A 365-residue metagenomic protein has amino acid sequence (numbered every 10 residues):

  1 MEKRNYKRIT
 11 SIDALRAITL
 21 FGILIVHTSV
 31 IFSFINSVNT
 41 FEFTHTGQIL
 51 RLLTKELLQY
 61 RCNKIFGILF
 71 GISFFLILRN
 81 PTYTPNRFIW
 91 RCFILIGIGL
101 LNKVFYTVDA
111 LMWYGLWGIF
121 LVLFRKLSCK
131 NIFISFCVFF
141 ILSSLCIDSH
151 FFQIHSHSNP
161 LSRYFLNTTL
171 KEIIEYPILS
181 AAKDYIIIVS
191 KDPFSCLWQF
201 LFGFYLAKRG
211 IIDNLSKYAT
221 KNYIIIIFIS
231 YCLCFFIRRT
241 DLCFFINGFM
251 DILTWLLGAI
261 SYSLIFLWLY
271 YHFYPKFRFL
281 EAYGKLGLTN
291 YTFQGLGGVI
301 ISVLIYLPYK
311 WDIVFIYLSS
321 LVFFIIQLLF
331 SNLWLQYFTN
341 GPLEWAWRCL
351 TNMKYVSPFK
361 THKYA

Functional and structural regions predicted by a protein language model:
M1-L69, Q294: N-terminal signal-anchor module of multipass membrane proteins
K7-L20, T220-I229, Y270-G298, V314-Y317 (+1 more regions): Functional transmembrane helices that form membrane-embedded active or gating regions
I25, L95-K103, F139-S149, I227-R239 (+2 more regions): Aromatic-anchored segments of alpha-helical transmembrane domains
E42-K55, L170-Y185, T240-G248: Juxtamembrane membrane-water interface segments that cap and precede transmembrane helices
N63-R79, L111-R125, V189-N214, T254-P275: Specific transmembrane alpha-helix
P81-N86, F120-V138, F204-I229: Solvent-exposed interhelical
S135-R209: Long hydrophobic alpha-helical segments that form multi-pass transmembrane helix bundles in integral membrane proteins
C243-F338: Alpha-helical transmembrane segments of multi-pass integral membrane proteins
